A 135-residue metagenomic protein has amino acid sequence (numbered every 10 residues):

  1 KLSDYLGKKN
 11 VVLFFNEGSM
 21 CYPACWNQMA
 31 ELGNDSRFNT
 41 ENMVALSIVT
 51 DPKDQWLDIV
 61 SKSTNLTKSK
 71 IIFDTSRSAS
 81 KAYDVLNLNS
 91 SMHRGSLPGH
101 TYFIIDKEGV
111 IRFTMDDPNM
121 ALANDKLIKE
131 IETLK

Functional and structural regions predicted by a protein language model:
L2-A30: Short active-site neighborhood of thiol/selenol oxidoreductases, capturing the structured segment around
S3-Y5, V85, D117: Residue-level structural signal for beta-strand termini and adjacent loop
D4-G7, N39-T40, T64-N65, S96: Extracellular/periplasmic catalytic domains that process cell-envelope and extracellular macromolecules
P23-I72, S78-K81: Structural microenvironment flanking redox-active thiols in thiol-disulfide oxidoreductases
T67-K70, V85-S91, G95-F103: Structural micro-motif
R94-K135: Thiol-/selenol-based redox modules, centered on thioredoxin-like and closely related oxidoreductase domains
